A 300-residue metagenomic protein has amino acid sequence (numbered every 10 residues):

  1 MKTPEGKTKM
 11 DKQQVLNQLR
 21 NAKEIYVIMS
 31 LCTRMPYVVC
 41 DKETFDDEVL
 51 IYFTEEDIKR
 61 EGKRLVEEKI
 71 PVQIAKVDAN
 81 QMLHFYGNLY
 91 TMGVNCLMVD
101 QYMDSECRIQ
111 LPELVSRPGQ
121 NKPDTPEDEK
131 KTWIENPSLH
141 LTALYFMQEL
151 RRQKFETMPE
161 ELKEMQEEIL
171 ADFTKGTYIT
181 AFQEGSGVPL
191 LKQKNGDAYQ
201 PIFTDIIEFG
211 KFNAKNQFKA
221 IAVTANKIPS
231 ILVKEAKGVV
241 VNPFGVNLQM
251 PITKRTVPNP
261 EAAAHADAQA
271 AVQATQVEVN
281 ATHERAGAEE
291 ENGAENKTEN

Functional and structural regions predicted by a protein language model:
M1-N300: An interfacial alpha-helical scaffold signature
